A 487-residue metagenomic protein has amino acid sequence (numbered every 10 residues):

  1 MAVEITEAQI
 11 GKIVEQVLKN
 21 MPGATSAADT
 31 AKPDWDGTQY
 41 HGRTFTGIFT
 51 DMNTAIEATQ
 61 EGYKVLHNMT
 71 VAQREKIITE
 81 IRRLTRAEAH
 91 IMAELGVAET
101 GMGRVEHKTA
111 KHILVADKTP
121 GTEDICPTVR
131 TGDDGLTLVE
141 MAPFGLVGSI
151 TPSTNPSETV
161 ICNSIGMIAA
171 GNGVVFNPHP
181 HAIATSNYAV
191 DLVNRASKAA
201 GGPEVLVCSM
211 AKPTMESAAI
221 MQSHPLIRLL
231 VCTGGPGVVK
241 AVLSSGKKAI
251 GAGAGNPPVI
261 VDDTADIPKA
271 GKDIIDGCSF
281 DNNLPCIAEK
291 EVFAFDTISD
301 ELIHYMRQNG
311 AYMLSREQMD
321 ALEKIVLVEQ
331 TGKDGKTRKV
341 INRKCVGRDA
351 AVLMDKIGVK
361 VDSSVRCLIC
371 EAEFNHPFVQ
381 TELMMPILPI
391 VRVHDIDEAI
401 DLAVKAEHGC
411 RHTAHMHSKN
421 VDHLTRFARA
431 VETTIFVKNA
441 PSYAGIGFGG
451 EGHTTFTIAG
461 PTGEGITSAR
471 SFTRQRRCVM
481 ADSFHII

Functional and structural regions predicted by a protein language model:
A2-L138, G166, Q308: N-terminal Rossmann-like NAD(P)+-binding subdomain of aldehyde/semialdehyde dehydrogenases
V14, R74, V147, N155 (+9 more regions): Buried hydrophobic positions in well-ordered alpha/beta secondary-structure cores of metabolic enzymes
L18-T25, I56, Q60-Y63, H67-T70 (+15 more regions): Structural signal for hydrophobic packing residues in well-ordered secondary-structure cores of soluble enzyme domains
Q39, V359-I487: Conserved C-terminal structural/oligomerization subdomain of aldehyde/semialdehyde dehydrogenase
I48, H67, D263, P389-V393 (+1 more regions): A structural signal for short, well-ordered beta-strand elements
N68-Q73, G201-V207, F280-E289, Y312-K324 (+4 more regions): Flexible, glycine/charged-enriched surface loops at secondary-structure junctions
P127-K269: Rossmann-like NAD(P) dinucleotide-binding subdomain of oxidoreductase/dehydrogenase enzymes
A199, K240-C367, E373-F374: ALDH superfamily catalytic-core signature
